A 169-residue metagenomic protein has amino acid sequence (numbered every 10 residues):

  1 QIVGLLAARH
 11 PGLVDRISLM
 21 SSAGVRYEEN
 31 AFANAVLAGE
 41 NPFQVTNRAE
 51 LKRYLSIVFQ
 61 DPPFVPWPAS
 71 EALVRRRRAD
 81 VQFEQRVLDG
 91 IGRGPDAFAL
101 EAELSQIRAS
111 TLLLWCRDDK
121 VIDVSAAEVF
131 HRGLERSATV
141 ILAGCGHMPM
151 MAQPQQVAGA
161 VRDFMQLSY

Functional and structural regions predicted by a protein language model:
Q1-I2, M148: Short alpha-helical segment within the catalytic ATP-binding CA
G4-R9, D15-T46: Flexible "cap/lid" loop of the alpha/beta hydrolase fold
P11-G12, R108-A109, E135-R136: Active-site acidic short loop of glycosyltransferases
S18, L112-L114, V140: Hydrophobic/aromatic beta-strand patches that form the interior of the parallel beta-sheet core in alpha/beta enzyme
E28-A33, V45-Q106: Conserved alpha/beta-hydrolase catalytic His-Asp/Glu region
I107, L113-W115, D119: Short beta-strand/loop motif that positions the catalytic acidic residue of the alpha/beta-hydrolase fold
K120-A126: Conserved alpha/beta-hydrolase "acid-adjacent" motif
R136-Y169: Catalytic active-site module of serine/aspartate enzymes centered on a nucleophile-bearing elbow/loop
